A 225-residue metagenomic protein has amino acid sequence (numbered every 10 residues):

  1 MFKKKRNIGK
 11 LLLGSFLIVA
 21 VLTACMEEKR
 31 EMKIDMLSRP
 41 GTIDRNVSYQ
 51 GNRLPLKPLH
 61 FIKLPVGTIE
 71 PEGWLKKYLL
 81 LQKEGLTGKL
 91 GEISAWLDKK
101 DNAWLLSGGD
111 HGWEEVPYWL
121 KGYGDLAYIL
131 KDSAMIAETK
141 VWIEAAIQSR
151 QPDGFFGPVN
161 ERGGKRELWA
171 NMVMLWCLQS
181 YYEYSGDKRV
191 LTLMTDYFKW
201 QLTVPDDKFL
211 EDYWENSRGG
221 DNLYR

Functional and structural regions predicted by a protein language model:
F2-L13: Bacterial N-terminal signal peptides that target proteins for export
L12, M26-K29: Compositionally biased, intrinsically disordered low-complexity regions
L22-A24: C-terminal motif of bacterial Sec signal peptides marking the signal peptidase cleavage site
E28-R225: Glycan-recognition and catalytic cores of secretory/periplasmic carbohydrate-active enzymes
